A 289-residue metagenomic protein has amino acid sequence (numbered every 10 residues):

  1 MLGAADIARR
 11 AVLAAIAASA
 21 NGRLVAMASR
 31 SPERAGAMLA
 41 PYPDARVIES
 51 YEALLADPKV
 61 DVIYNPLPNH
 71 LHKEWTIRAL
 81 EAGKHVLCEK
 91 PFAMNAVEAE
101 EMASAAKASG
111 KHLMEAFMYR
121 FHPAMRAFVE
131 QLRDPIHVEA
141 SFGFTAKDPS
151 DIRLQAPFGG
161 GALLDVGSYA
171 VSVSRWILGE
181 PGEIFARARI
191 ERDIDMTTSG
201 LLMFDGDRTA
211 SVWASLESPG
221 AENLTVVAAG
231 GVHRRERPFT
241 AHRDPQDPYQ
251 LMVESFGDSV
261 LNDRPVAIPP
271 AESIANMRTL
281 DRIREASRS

Functional and structural regions predicted by a protein language model:
M1-Y42, S289: N-terminal Rossmann-like dinucleotide-binding module
A8, E49, C88, L113-E115: Hydrophobic residues in well-ordered beta-strands that form the structural core
E33, Y42-M102: Beta-loop-alpha module in the N-terminal Rossmann-like domain of NAD(P)-dependent dehydrogenases, especially those
A45, A82-K84, S109-H112, D207-R208: A short helix->loop->beta-strand "cap" motif at the edges of active sites that frequently abuts
V62, D205, S255-S289: C-terminal helix-rich "cap/oligomerization" subdomain common to oxidoreductases
E100-M118, D134-A140: Rossmann-fold dehydrogenase core element
Y119-F185: Predominantly a Rossmann-like dinucleotide-binding segment in NAD(P)-dependent oxidoreductases
V171-F239, E254-V260, R264: Contiguous beta-strand/loop segments that form the cofactor/metal-binding neighborhood of enzyme cores
